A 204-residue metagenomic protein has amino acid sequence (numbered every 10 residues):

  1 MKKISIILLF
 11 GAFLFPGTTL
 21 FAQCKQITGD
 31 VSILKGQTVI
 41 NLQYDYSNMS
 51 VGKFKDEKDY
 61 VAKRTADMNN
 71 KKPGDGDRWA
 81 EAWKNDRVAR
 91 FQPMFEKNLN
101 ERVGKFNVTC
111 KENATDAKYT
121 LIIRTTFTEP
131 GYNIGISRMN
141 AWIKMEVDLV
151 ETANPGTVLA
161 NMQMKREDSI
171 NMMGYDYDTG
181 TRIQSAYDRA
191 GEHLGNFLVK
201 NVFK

Functional and structural regions predicted by a protein language model:
M1-I27: Bacterial Sec-dependent N-terminal signal peptides
A22-A89, P93, N196-K204: A structural "domain/chain start" motif
Q23-K35, E101, A153-K204: C-terminal/domain-edge helix-coil "capping" segments
C24-K25, F106-V158, S169-Y177: Surface-exposed short loop/turn segments
D45-M49, R124-P130, M164-K165: Generic short beta-strand segments
W79, W83, R87, F91 (+2 more regions): Extracytoplasmic/periplasmic, Sec-exported soluble proteins
F91-T109: A structural motif corresponding to the C-terminal end of an alpha-helix and its immediate exit/capping segment
